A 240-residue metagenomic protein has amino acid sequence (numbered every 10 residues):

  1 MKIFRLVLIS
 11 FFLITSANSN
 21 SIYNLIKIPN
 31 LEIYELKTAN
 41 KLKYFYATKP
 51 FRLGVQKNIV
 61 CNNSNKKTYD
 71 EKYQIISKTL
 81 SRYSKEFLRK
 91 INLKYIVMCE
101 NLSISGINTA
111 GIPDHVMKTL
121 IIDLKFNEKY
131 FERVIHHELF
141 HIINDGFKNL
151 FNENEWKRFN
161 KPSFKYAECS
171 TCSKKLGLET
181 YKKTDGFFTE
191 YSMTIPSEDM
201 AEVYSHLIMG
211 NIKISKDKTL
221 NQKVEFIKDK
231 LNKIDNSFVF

Functional and structural regions predicted by a protein language model:
M1-S21: Classical Sec-dependent N-terminal signal peptides that target proteins to the secretory pathway
K2-I3, L88, E190-Y191: A general structural signal for short secondary-structure junctions and capping/turn motifs
I3, S10-F11, Y44, P50 (+1 more regions): Intrinsic disorder/low-structure terminal segments
F12-T15, Q74, K78-S81, K85 (+2 more regions): Surface-exposed alpha-helical segments enriched in charged/polar residues
N20-Y69, M98-N101, E168-Y181, S197-D199 (+1 more regions): Non-catalytic architectural context of zinc metalloproteases
V55-V116: Auxiliary, metal-adjacent structural segments of Zn-dependent hydrolase domains
N92-F240: Active-site-flanking segments in enzyme catalytic domains
